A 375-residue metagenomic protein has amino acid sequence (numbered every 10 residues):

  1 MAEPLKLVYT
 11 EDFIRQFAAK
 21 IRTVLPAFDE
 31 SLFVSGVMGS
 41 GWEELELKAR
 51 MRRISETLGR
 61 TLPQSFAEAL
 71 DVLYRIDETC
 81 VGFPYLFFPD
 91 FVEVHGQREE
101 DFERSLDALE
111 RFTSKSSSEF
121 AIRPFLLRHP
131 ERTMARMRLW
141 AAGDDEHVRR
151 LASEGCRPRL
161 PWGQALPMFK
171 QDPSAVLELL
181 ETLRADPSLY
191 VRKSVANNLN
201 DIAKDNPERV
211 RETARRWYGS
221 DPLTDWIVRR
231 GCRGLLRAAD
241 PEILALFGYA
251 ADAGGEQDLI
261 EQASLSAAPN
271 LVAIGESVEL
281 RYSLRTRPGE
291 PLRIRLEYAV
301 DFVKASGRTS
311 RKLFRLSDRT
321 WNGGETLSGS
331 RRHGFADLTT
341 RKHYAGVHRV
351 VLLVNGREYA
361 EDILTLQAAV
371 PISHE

Functional and structural regions predicted by a protein language model:
M1-I243, V272-E276, E290-R295: Surface-facing alpha-helical segments and adjacent helix-coil boundary elements at the starts of domains
E242-E261: Proline/serine/threonine-rich low-complexity linkers at boundaries of modular beta-sandwich domains
I260-R285: Contiguous beta-strand segments within globular domains
E276-R285, G289-K304: Beta-strand-rich binding/interaction modules
R311-L338, L366: A beta-strand/beta-hairpin structural motif
D337-V347: Short glycine/proline/serine/threonine-rich loop/turn segments at secondary-structure transition edges
R357-E375: Short beta-strand elements
